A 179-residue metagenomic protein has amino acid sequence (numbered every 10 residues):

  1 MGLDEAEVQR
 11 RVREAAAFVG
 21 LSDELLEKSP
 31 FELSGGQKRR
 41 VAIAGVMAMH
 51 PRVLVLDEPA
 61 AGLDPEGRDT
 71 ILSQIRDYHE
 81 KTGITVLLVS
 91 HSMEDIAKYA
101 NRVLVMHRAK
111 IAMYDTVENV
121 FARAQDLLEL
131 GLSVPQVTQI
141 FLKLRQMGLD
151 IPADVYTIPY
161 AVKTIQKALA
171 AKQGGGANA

Functional and structural regions predicted by a protein language model:
E7-E24: Conserved ABC ATPase "signature" region
S29-L33, Q37: Conserved ABC ATPase signature
I43: Hydrophobic anchor residue at the start of the ABC signature
H50: Conserved catalytic motifs of ABC-family nucleotide-binding domains
L54-D57: Catalytic Walker B motif of ABC-type/P-loop ATPase nucleotide-binding domains
I96-K98: A short, surface-exposed alpha-helical micro-motif characterized by mixed small hydrophobic and charged/polar residues
R108-A109: Conserved ABC ATPase "signature" C-loop
